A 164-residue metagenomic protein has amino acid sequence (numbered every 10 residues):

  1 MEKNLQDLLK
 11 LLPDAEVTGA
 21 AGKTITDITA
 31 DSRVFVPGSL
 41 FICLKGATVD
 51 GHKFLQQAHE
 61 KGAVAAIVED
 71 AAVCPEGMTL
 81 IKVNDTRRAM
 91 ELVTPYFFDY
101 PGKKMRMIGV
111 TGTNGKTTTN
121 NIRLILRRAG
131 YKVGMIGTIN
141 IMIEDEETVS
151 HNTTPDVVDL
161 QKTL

Functional and structural regions predicted by a protein language model:
M1-L92, Y96: N-terminal leader/targeting and accessory segments in enzymes
L9, M90-L164: Phosphate-binding loop of NTP-binding sites
